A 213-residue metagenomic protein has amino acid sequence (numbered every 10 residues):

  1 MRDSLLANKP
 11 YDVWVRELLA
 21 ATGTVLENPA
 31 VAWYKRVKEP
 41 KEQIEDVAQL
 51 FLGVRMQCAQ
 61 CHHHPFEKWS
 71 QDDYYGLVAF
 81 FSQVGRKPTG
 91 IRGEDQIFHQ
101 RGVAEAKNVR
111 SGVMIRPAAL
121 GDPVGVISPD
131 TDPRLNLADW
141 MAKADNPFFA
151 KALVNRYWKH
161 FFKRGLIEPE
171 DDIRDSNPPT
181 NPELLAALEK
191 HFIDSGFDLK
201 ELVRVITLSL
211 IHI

Functional and structural regions predicted by a protein language model:
M1-L210: Primarily short, surface-exposed interaction patches in extracytoplasmic proteins
